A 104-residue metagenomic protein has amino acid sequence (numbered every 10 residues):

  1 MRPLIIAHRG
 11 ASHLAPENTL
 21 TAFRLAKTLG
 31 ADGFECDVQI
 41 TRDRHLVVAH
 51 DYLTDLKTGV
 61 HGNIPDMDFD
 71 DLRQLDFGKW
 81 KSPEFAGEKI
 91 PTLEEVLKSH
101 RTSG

Functional and structural regions predicted by a protein language model:
M1-G104: Phosphate-group recognition and catalysis centered on beta-loop-alpha active-site segments
